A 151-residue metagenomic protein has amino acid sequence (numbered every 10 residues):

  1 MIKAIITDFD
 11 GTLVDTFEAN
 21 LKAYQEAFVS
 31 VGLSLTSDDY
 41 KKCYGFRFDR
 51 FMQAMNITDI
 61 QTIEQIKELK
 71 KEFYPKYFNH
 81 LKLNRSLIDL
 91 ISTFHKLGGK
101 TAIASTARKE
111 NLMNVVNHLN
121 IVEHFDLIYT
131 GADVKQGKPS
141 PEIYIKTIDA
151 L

Functional and structural regions predicted by a protein language model:
M1-K42: Active-site neighborhood of HAD-like aspartate-dependent phosphohydrolases
T7-F9, K71-Y74, F125, Y144: Conserved hydrophobic/aromatic "anchor" residues that stabilize well-ordered secondary structure elements
A19, C43-R47, K82-S86, A107 (+2 more regions): Short beta->alpha linker loops
V31, G45-P75, R85-I88, T93: A metal-dependent, Asp-based hydrolase signature
S34, T58, V122-D126: Conserved H-loop
K76-I103, K109, M113, P141: Short, acidic loop-to-helix structural element flanking the phosphoryl-transfer center in phosphate-processing enzymes
R108-L151: Substrate-recognition "cap/lid" segment bordering the active-site pocket of phosphatases
